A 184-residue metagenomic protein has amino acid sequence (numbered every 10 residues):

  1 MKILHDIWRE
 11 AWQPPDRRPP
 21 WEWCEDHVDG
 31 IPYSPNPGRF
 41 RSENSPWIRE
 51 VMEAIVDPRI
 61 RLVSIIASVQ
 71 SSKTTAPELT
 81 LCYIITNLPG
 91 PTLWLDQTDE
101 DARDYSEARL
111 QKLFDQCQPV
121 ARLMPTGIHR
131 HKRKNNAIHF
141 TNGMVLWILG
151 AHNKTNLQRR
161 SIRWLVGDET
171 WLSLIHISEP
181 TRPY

Functional and structural regions predicted by a protein language model:
M1-L62: Pre-P-loop entry segment of helicase/translocase ATPase cores
I60-L79: Walker A/P-loop
I84-P91: Post-Walker A helix-loop "phosphate-sensing" segment adjacent to the P-loop in P-loop NTPases
P91-Q111: Conserved Walker A/P-loop ATP-binding site and its immediately adjacent core in helicase/helicase-like ATPase domains
A102, S173-L174: Catalytic P-loop NTPase motifs of RecA-like helicase/translocase cores
Q111-R163: Inter-Walker segment of RecA-like/P-loop motor cores
D168-T170: Walker B catalytic acidic pair
I175-Y184: Single conserved hydrophobic/aromatic residue that forms the stacking wall/gate of nucleotide- or nucleobase-binding
